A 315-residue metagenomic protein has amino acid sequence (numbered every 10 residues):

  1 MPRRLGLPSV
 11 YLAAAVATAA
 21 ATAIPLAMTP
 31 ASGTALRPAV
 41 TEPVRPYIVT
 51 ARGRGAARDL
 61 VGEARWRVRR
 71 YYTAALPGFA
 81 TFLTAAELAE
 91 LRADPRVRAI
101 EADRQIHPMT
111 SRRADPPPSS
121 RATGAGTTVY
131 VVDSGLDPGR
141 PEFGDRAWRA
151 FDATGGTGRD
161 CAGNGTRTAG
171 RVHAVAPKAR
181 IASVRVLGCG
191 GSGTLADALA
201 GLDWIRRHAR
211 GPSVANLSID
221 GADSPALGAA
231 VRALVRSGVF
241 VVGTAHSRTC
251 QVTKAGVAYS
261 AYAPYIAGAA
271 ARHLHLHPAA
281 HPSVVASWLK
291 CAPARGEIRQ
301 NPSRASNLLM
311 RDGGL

Functional and structural regions predicted by a protein language model:
M1-T34: Secretory targeting and sorting signals
P2-L5, S9-V10, A35-R37, R69 (+5 more regions): C-terminal subdomain of the subtilisin-like protease fold in secreted/lumenal serine endopeptidases
P2-R4, L36-A39, E63-D115: Autoinhibitory propeptides
E42-A51: Short glycine-/aliphatic-rich beta-strand segments at the starts of folded cytosolic domains
I48, A80, T128-V132, R149 (+4 more regions): Structural recognition of the beta-strand scaffold that forms the well-ordered cores of secreted hydrolase catalytic
G53-A56, A75-L76, A86-L88, R104-P108 (+9 more regions): Solvent-exposed loop/turn segments at secondary-structure junctions within structured extracellular/periplasmic domains
R113-R180, D197-A200, R207-G211, Y262 (+1 more regions): Active-site core segment of subtilase-fold serine proteases
Y262-P278: Short, small-residue alpha-helix embedded
